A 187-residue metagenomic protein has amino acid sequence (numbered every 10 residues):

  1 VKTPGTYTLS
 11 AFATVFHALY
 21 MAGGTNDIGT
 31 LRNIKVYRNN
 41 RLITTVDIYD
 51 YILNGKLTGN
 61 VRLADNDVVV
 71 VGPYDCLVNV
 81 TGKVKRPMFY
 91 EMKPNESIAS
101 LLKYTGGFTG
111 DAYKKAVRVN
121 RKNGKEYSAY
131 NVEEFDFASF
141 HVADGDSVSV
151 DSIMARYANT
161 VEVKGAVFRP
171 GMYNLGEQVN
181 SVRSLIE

Functional and structural regions predicted by a protein language model:
V1-E187: Ser/Thr/Pro/Gly-biased, low-complexity, turn-/loop-rich segments that often occur immediately after N-terminal
